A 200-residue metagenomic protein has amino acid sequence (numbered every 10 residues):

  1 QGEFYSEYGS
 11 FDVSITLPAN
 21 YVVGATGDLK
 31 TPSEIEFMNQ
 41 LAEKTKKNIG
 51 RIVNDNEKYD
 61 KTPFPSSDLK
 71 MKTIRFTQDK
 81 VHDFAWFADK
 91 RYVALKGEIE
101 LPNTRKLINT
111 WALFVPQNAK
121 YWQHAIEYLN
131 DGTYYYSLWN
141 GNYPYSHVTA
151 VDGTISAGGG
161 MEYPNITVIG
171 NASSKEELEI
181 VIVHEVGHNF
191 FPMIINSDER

Functional and structural regions predicted by a protein language model:
G2-V183: Hydrophobic helix-coil surface modules that form long, contiguous segments used for peptide/substrate interaction
V186-R200: Catalytic Zn2+-binding segment of zinc metalloproteases
